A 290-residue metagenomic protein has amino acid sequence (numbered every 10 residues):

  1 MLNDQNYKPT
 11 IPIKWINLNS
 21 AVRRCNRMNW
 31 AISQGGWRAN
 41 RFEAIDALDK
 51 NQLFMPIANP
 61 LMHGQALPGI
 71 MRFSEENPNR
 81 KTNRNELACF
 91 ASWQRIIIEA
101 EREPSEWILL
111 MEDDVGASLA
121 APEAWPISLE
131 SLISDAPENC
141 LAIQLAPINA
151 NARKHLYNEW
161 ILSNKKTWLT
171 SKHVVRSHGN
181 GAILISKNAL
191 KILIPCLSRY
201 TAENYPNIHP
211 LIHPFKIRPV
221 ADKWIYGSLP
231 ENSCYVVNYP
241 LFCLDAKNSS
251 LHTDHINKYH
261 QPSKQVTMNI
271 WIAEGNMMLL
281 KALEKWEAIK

Functional and structural regions predicted by a protein language model:
L2-M111, V115-K290: An acidic/histidine-cluster motif and surrounding catalytic segment that typifies divalent-metal-assisted enzyme active
